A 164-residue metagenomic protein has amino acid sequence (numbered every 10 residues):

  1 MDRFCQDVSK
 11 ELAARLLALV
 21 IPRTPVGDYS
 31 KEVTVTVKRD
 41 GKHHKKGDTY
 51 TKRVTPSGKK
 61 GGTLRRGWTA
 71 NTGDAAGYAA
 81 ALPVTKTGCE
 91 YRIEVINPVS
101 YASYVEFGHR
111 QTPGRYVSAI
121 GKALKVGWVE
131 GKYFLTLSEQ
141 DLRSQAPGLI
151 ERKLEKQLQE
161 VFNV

Functional and structural regions predicted by a protein language model:
M1-V164: Short, Lys/Arg-rich flexible segments
